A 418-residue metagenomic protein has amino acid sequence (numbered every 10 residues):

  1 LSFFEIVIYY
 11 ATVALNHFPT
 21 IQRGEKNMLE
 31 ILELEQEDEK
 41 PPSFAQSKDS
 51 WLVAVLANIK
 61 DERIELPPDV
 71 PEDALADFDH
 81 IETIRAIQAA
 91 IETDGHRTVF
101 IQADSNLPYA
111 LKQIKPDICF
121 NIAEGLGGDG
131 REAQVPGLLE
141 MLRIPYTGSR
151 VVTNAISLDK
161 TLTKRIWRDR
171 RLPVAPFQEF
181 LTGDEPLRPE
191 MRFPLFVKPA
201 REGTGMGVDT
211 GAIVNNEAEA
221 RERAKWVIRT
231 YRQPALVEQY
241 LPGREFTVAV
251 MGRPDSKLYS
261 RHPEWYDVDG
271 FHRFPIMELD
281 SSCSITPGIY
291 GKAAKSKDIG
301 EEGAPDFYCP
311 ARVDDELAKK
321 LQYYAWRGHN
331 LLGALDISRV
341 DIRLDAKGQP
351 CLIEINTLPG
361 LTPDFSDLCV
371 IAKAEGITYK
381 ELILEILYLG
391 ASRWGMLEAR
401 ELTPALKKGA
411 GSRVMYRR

Functional and structural regions predicted by a protein language model:
F3-Y146, V152, S157-L158, L162 (+5 more regions): ATP-binding N-terminal substructure of ATP-dependent carboxylate-amine bond-forming enzymes
Y9-A14, T20-E25, L29-P41, I166-R168 (+1 more regions): ATP-dependent carboxylate activation and anion-phosphoryl transfer catalytic cores that bind Mg-ATP to form
I21-R23, L29-E35, K40-P42, Q46-A57 (+7 more regions): Active-site nucleotide/adenylate-binding loops and adjacent lid/helix of ATP-dependent enzymes
E62-P67, G203-M206, I299-E301, T362-P363: Short acidic/His/Gly/Ser-rich catalytic and metal-binding motifs that mark active-site loops of diverse hydrolases
H96, I144, L172, R232 (+1 more regions): Short phosphate-binding/catalytic loops that engage adenosine nucleotides
A103, N215-E217, T378: Alpha-helix N-cap recognition
E217-Y323, L344-C351: Phosphate-binding site of ATP-dependent enzymes
